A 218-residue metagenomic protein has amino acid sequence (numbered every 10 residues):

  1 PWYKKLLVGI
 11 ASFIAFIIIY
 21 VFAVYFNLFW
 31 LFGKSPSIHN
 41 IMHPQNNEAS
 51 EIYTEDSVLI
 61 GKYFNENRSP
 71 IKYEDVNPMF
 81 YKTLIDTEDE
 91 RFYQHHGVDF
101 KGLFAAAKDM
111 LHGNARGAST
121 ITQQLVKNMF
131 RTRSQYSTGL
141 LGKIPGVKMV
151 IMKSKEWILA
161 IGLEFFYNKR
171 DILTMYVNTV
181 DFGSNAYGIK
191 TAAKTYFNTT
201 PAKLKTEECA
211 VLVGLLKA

Functional and structural regions predicted by a protein language model:
P1-Y53: N-terminal type II signal-anchor transmembrane helix that functions as the membrane-insertion/stop-transfer segment
A49, Y53-A218: Peptidoglycan glycan-strand catalytic modules in the bacterial/periplasmic cell-wall system
